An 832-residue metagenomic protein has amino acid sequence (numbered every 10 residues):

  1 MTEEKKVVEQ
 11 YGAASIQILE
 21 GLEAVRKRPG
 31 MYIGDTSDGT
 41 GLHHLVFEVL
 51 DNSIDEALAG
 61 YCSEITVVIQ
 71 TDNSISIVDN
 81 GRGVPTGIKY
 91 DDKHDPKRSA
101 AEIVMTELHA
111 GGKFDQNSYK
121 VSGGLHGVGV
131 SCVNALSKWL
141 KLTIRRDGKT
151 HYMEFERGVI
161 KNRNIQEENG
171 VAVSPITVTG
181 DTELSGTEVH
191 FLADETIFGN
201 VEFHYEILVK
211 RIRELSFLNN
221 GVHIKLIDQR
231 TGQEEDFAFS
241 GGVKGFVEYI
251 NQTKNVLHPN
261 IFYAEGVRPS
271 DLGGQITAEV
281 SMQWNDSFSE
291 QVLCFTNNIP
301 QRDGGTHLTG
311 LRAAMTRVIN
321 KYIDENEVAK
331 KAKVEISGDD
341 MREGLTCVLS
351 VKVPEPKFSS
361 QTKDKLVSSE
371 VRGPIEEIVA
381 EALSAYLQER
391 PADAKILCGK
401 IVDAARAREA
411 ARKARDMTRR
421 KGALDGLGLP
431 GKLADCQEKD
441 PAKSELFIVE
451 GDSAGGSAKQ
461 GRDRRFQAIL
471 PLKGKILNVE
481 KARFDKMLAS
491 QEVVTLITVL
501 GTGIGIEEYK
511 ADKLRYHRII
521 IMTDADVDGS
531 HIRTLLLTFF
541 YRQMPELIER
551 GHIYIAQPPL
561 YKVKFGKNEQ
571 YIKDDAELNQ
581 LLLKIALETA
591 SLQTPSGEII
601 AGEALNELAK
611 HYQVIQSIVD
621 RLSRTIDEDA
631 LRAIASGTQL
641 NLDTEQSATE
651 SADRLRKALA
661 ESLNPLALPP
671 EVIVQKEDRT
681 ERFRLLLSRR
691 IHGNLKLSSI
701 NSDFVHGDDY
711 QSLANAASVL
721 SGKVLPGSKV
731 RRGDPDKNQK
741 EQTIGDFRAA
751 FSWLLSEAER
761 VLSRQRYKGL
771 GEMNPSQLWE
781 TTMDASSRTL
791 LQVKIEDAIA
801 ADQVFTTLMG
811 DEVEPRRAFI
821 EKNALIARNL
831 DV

Functional and structural regions predicted by a protein language model:
M1-V832: Conserved phosphate-chemistry cores used by DNA topoisomerases
